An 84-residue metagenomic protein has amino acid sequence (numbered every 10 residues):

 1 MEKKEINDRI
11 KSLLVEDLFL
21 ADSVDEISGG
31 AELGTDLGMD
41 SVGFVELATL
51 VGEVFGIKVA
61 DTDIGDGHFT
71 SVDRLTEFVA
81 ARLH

Functional and structural regions predicted by a protein language model:
E2-M39, T49, E53-H84: Phosphopantetheine-dependent thiolation modules in NRPS/PKS and related acyl-activating systems
G43: Two-component histidine kinase catalytic core, primarily the HATPase_c
